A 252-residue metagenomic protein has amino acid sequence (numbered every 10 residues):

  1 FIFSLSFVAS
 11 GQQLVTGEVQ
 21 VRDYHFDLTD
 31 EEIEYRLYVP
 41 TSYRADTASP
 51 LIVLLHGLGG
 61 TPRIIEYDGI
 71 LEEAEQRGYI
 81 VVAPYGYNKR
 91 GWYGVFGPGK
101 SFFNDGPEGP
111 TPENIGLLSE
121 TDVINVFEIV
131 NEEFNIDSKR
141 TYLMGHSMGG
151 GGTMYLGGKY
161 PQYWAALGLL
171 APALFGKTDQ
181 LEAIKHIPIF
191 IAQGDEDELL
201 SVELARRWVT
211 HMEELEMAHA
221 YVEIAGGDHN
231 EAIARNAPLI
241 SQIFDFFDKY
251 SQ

Functional and structural regions predicted by a protein language model:
F1-S6: Bacterial N-terminal signal peptides
V8-L51, S119, N125, M144 (+6 more regions): A domain-start/cap signature at the N-terminus of enzymes
F26-E34, D46, P50-N135: Serine-hydrolase catalytic machinery in alpha/beta-hydrolase-like enzymes
T41, L58, Y85-K89, A173 (+1 more regions): Short beta-to-alpha linker loops that shape the active-site pocket of alpha/beta-hydrolase fold enzymes
H56, G145-S147, G194: Conserved alpha/beta-hydrolase "nucleophile elbow" surrounding the catalytic nucleophile
I65, N131-N135, K139-K185: Primarily recognizes the serine-hydrolase "nucleophile elbow" in alpha/beta-hydrolase and SGNH/GDSL folds
Y85, M144, L170-A171, A192 (+1 more regions): Alpha/beta-hydrolase-fold catalytic nucleophile elbow
P188-A192, E198, V202-Q252: C-terminal catalytic histidine-bearing segment of alpha/beta-hydrolase fold enzymes
